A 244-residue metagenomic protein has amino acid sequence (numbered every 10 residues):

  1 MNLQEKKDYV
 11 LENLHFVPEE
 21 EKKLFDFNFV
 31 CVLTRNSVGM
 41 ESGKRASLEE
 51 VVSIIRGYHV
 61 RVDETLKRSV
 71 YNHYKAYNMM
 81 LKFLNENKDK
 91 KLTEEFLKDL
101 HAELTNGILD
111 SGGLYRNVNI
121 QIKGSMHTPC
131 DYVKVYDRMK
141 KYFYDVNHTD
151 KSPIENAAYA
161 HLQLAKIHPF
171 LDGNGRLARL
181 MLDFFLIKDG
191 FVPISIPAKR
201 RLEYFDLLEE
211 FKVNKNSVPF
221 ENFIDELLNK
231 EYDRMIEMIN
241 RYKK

Functional and structural regions predicted by a protein language model:
M1-D172, R176-K244: FIC/Doc superfamily catalytic core
